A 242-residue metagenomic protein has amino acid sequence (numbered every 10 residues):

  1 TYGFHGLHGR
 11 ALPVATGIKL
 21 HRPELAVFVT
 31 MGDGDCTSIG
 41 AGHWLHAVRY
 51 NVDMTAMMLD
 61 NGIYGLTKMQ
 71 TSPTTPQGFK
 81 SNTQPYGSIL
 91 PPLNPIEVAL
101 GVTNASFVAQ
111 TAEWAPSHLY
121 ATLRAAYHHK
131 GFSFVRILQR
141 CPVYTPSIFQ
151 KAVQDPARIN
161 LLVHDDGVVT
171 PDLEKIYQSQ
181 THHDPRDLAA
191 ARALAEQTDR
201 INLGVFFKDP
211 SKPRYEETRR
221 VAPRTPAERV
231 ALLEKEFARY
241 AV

Functional and structural regions predicted by a protein language model:
T1-G65: Thiamine diphosphate
T1-Y2, A47, S72-P76, A126 (+1 more regions): Short, hinge-like loop/turn segments at secondary-structure boundaries
E24, T71-H128: Conserved thiamine diphosphate
L25-V29, D53-M57, E97, A105-A109 (+2 more regions): Structural motif
D35-S38, T111-Y120, Q180-R186: Active-site glycine- and acidic-residue-rich loops that bind and position anionic ligands or nucleotide-like cofactors
I39-H43, R49, L66-T71, T145-Q150 (+1 more regions): Short acidic, glycine/serine/threonine-rich loops at helix termini
A105-R158: ATP/pyrophosphate-binding catalytic subdomain of soluble kinases
C141-V242: Flexible, low-complexity linker and terminal segments
